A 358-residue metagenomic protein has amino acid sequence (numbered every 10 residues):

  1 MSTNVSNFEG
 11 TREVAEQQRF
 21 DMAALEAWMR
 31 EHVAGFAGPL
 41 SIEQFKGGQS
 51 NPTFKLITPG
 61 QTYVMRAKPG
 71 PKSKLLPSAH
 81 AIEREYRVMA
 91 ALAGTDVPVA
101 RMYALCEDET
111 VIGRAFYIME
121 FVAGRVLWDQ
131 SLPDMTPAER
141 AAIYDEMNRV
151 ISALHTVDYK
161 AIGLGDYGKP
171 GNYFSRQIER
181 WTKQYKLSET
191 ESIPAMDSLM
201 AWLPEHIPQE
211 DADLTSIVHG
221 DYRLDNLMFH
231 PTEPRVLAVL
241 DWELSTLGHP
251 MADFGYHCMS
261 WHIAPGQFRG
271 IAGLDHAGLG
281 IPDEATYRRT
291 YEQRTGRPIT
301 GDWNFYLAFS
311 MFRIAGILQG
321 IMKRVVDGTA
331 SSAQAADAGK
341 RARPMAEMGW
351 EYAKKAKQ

Functional and structural regions predicted by a protein language model:
S2-F36: Juxta-kinase regulatory segment immediately upstream of eukaryotic protein kinase catalytic domains
P39-I217, H230-P234: ATP-binding pocket architecture of kinase catalytic cores
G168-K169, P298-S310: All-alpha amphipathic helical-bundle segments outside canonical DNA-binding/catalytic cores that form hydrophobic
I217-H219, L224: Catalytic-loop of the protein kinase fold
M228-Y256, P265: Catalytic activation segment of kinase domains across protein kinase-like and atypical kinase folds
A252-T295, F309-D327: Active-site activation/catalytic loop segments of kinase-like enzymes and analogous catalytic loops in related
P298-N304, G316-Q358: Helical subdomain adjoining the active site within ATP-dependent kinase catalytic cores
